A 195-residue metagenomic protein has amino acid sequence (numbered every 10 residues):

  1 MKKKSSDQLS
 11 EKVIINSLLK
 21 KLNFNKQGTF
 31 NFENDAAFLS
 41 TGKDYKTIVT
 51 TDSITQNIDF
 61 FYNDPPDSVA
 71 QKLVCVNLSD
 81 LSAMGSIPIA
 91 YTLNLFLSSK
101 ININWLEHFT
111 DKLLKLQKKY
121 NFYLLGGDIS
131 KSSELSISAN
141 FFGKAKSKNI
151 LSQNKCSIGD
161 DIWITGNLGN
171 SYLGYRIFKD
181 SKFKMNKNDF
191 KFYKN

Functional and structural regions predicted by a protein language model:
M1-N195: Helix-biased detector of long, well-ordered alpha-helical tracts
